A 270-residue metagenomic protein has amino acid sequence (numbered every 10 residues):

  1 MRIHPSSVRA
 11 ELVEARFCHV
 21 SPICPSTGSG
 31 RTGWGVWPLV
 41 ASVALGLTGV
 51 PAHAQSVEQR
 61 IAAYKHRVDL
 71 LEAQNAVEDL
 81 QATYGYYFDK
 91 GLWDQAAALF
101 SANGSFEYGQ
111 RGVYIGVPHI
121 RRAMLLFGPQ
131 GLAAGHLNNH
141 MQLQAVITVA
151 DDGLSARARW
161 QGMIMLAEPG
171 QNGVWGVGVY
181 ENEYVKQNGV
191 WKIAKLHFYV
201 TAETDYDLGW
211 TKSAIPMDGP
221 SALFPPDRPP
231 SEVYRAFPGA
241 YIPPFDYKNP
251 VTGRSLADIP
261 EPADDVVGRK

Functional and structural regions predicted by a protein language model:
R2-G49: Intrinsic disorder/low-complexity segments
A54-Y86, K90, A98: Short, low-complexity N-terminal intrinsically disordered segments enriched in polar/charged residues
F88, F100, G162-I164, H197-V200: Short beta-strand segments enriched in hydrophobic/aromatic residues within well-folded beta-rich domains
W93-I164: A solvent-exposed, acidic/Ser-Thr-rich amphipathic alpha-helical stretch
H140-Q142, V174-Y180: Short, surface-exposed coil-to-beta transition loops
S155-R157, V177-K212: Short beta-strand edge/turn micro-motifs at domain boundaries
I164-V174, A202-E203: Short, cysteine-centered beta-strand-loop-beta hairpins and adjacent loop/turn segments enriched in charged/polar
K212-K270: A hydrophobic membrane-anchoring alpha-helix module
